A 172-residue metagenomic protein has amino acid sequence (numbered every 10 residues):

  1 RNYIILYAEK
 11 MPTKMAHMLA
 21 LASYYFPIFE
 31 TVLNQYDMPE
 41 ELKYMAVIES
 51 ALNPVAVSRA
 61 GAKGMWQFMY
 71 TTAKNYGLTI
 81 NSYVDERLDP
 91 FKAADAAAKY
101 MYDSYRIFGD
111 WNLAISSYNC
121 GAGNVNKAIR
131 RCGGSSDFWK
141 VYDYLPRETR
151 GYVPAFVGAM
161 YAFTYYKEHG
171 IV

Functional and structural regions predicted by a protein language model:
R1-I28, Q35-Y36, N75, I80-I107 (+1 more regions): Extracytoplasmic and endomembrane cell-envelope/extracellular-matrix remodeling and assembly machinery
E30, K43, Y70, Y102: Short glycine-/small-residue-rich flexible loop motifs, especially phosphate/cofactor-binding loops
M38-V55, A114-N119: Short, functionally critical alpha-helical segments immediately adjacent to catalytic or ligand/cofactor-binding
E40-K43, V47, A60-K63, W111 (+1 more regions): Extracytoplasmic
E49, M69-A73, A122: Short, small-residue-rich loop/turn micro-motifs
V55-A56, R87: Short beta-strand->loop
A56-G77: Short, surface-exposed glycine/acidic/tryptophan-bearing loops
